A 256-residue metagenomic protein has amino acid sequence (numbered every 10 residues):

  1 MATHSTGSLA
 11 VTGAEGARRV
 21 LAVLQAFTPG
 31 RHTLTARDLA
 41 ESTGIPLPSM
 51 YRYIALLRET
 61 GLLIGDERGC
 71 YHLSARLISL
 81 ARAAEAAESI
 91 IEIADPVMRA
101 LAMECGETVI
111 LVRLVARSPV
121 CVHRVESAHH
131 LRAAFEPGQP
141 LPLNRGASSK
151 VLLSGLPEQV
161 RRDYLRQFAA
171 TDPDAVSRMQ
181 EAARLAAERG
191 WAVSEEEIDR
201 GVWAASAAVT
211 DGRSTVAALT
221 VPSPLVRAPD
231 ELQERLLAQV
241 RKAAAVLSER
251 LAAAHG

Functional and structural regions predicted by a protein language model:
A2-A87, I91, T215, A245-A253: N-terminal helix-turn-helix
Y53, I93-E104, I110, L185 (+2 more regions): Amphipathic alpha-helical regulatory segments at dimerization interfaces that relay allosteric signals between sensory
L63-I64, L111-V112, V209: A structural signal for short hydrophobic beta-strand segments in well-ordered beta-sheet cores
R76-E104, R124, H130-A134: Conserved segment of winged-helix/HTH DNA-binding domains
L111-A116, V125: Short hydrophobic alpha-helical segments used for membrane anchoring or interfacial signaling
V115-R117, D211-G212: Short acidic-glycine loop/turn motifs at beta-strand connectors
V125, H130-R200: Short, solvent-exposed recognition segments
D172-A244: Extended hydrophobic
